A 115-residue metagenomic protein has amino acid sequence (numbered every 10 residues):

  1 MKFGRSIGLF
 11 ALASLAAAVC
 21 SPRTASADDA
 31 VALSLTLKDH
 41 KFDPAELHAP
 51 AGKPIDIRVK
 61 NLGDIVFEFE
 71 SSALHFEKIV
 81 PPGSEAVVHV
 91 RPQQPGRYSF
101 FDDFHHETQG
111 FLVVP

Functional and structural regions predicted by a protein language model:
M1-R5: Positively charged n-region of N-terminal signal peptides that target proteins for export
L9-A18: Bacterial N-terminal signal peptides
S21-A27: Sec/Tat signal peptide C-region and signal peptidase I cleavage site
D28-S34, V80-P115: Extracellular/periplasmic metallocenter environments
D29-G52: N-terminal edge beta-strand
K38-A45, S71-H75, G83-V87: N-terminal post-signal-peptidase region of extra-cytosolic proteins
A45-I65, E85-Q94, Y98-F101: Beta-strand cores of secreted/periplasmic/IMS beta-sandwich domains, seen most often in copper-related folds
L62-P82, G110-V113: Histidine- and aromatic-enriched segments that form or immediately flank copper-ligand environments
